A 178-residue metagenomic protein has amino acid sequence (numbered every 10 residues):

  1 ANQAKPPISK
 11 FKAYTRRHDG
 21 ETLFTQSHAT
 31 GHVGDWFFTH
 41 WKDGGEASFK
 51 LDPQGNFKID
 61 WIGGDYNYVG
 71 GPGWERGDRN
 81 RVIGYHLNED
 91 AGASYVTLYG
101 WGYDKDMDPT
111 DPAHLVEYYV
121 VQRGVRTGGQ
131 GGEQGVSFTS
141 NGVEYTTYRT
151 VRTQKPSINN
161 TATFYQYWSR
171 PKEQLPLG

Functional and structural regions predicted by a protein language model:
A1-Q54: N-terminal module-boundary/linker segments of secreted carbohydrate-active enzymes
H32, G44-G45, G55, D65 (+3 more regions): Residues that cap or initiate secondary-structure elements
W41-G45, F49-G55, E133-Q134, T139-V143 (+2 more regions): Short, ordered beta-strand-loop transition motifs
F57-I59: Metal- and O2-centered redox machinery and metal/ROS homeostasis
W61, Q122, R149: Pocket-edge structural micro-motifs
N67-T139: Extracellular-facing segments of soluble proteins and assemblies that are Gly/Ser/Thr-biased and enriched in aromatics
V143-G178: Domain-length functional cores that host ligand/cofactor binding and catalytic or interaction surfaces in mature
